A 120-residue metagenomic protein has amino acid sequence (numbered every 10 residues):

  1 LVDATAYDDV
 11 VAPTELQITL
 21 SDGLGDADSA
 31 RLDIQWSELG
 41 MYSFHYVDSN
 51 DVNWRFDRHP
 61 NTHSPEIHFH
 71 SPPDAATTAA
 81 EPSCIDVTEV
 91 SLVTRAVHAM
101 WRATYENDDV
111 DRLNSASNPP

Functional and structural regions predicted by a protein language model:
L1-R31, S37, L113-P119: Negatively charged, low-complexity tracts enriched in Asp/Glu with abundant Ser/Thr
I34-Q35, H45: A general structural signal for short secondary-structure junctions and capping/turn motifs
G40: Residues that flank catalytic or metal-binding motifs in active/ligand-binding sites
S43-E89: An exposed acidic His-Trp-rich patch
H45-V47, S117-P120: Charge-rich, low-complexity terminal tails
T77-P119: Well-ordered alpha/beta subsegment
